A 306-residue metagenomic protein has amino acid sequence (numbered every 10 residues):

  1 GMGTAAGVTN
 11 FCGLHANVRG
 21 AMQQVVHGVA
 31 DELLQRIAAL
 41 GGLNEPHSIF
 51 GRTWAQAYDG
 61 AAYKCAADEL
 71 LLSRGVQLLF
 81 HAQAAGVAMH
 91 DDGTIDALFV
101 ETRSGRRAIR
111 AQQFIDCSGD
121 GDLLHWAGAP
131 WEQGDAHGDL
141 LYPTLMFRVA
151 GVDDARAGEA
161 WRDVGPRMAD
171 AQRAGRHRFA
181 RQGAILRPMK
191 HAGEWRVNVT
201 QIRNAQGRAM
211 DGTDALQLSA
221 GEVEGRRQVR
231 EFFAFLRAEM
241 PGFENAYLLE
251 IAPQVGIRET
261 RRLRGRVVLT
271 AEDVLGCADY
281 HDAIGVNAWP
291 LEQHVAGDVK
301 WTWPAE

Functional and structural regions predicted by a protein language model:
G1-G7, L124-A129: Short, solvent-exposed loop/turn and secondary-structure capping segments
M2-H90, Y142: Conserved N-terminal/central alpha/beta ligand/cofactor-binding core
Q56, D92-A97, E101: Conserved redox-cofactor binding core of oxidoreductases
V76, A85, D96-L98, R107 (+1 more regions): Residue-level detector of beta-strand structural context in well-folded domains
G93, T102-Q113, C117-E306: Flavin (FAD/FMN)-binding glycine-rich loop and adjacent Rossmann-like elements that form
